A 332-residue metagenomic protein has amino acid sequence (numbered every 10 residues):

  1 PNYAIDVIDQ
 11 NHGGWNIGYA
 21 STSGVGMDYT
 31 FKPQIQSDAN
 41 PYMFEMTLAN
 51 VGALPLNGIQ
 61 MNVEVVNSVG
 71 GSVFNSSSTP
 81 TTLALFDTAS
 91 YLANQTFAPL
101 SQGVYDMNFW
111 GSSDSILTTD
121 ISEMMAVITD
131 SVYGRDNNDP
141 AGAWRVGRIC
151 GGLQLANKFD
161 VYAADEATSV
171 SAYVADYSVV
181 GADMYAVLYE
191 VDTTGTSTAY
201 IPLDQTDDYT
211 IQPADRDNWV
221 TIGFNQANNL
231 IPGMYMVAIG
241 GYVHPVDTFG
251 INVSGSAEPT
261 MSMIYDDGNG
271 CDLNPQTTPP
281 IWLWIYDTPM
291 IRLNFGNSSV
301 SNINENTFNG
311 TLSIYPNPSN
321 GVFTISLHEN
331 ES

Functional and structural regions predicted by a protein language model:
P1-N2, V132-A143, G240-S298: Short, surface-exposed beta-strand/loop patches at domain edges that form aromatic-rich interfacial subsites
N2-K32, Q36-D38, T129-D160, D287-Y315: Residue-level detector of functionally pivotal "anchor" positions at catalytic/ligand-binding pockets or at interdomain
P33-I35, T47-P55: Asparagine-centered strand-capping/turn motif at beta-strand->loop junctions
A53-G58, A167, G181: Short acidic/proline- and small/hydrophobic-mixed sequence motifs that coincide with surface turns and coil-to-beta
T79-W110, V180-T260: Aromatic- and Gly/Pro-enriched, solvent-exposed loop/edge beta-strand patches characteristic of beta-rich domains
F97-T129: Terminal connector regions
D165-Y177, I239: A short beta-strand element within beta-rich, extracytoplasmic domains of secreted/secretory-pathway proteins
D267-G268, N304-E329: Surface-exposed, proline-anchored Ser/Thr-rich loop/turn motifs
